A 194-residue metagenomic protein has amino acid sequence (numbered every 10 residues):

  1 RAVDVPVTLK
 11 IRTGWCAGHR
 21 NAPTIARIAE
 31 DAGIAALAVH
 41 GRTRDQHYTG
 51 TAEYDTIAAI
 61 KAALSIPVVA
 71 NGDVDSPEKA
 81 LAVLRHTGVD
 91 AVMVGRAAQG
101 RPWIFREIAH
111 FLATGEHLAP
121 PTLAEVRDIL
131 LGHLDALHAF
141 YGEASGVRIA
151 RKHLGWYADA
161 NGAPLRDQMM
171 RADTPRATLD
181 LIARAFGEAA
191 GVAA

Functional and structural regions predicted by a protein language model:
A2-D4, G18-A36, Y48, D55 (+2 more regions): Alpha/beta catalytic cores of nucleotide-metabolism and tRNA/nucleoside-modifying enzymes
T8, T43, T87: Ser/Thr-centric signal marking residues that sit in or immediately flank functional binding/regulatory motifs
L9-T13, G41, A70-G72, R96: A cross-domain feature marking catalytic cores of carbohydrate-active enzymes and several ubiquitous metabolic/repair
V39-T49: Glycine-rich, proline-tolerant flexible connector loops at the mouths of alpha/beta enzymes
